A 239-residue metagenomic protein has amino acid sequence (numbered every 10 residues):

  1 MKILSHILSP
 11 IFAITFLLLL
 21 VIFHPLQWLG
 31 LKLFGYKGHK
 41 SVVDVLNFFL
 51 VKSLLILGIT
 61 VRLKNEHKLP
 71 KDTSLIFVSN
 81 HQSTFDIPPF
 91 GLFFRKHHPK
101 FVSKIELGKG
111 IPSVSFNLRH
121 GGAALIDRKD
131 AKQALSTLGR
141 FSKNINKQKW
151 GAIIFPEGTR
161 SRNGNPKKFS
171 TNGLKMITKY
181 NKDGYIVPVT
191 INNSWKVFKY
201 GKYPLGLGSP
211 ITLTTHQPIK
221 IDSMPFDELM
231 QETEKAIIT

Functional and structural regions predicted by a protein language model:
K2-L63, F116-N117: A transmembrane-helix-recognition feature enriched in membrane-embedded lipid enzymes and envelope glyco-/phospholipid
Q27-K32, H39-V42, K71-D130: Catalytic core of membrane glycerolipid acyltransferases/transacylases, capturing the structured, soluble-facing
L57-K64, L135, W195-V197: Short gly/ser/thr-rich secondary-structure transition/capping motifs
L63, A124-D127, I221: Short acidic-hydrophobic, aromatic-tinged amphipathic segments that line or gate anion-handling sites
H67-P70, R140-N146: Short amphipathic alpha-helix with an adjacent loop that forms part of the alpha/beta core around
S74-I76, A123, K149-F155, Y185: Residue-level preference for the first positions of well-ordered beta-strands
R95, I145-N146, T178: Residue-level signal for alpha-helix termini/capping positions
P112-S115, G151-I153, T159-D227: A cross-family acyltransferase "interaction/gating" segment
